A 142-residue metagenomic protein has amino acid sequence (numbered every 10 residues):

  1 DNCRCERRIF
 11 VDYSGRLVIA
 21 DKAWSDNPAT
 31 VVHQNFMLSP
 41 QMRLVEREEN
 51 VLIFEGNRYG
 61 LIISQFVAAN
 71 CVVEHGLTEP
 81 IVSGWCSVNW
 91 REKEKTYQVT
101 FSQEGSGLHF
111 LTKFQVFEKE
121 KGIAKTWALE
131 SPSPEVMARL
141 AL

Functional and structural regions predicted by a protein language model:
D1-L142: CBM-like, beta-strand-rich accessory domains located in the C-terminal region of large, secreted polysaccharide-active
